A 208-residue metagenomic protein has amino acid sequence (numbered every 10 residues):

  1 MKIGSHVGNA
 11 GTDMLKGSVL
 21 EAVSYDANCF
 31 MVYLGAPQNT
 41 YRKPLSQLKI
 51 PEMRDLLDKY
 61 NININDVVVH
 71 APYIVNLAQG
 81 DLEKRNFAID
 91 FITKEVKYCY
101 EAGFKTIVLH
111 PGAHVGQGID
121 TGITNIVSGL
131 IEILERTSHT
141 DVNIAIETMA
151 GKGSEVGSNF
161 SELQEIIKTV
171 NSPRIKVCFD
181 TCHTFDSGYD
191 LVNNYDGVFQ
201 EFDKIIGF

Functional and structural regions predicted by a protein language model:
M1-A71, V75-K97: N-terminal pre-domain/capping segments
K2-H6, C29-M31, I64-V68, F104-V108 (+3 more regions): Structural preference for beta-strand elements that scaffold enzyme active sites
H6-A10, G35-P37, P72-I74, G112-H114 (+2 more regions): Active-site beta-loop-alpha junctions enriched in small/polar residues
Y25, L56-Y60, G129-R136, E165-V170 (+1 more regions): Alpha-helical structural signal in soluble globular domains
L77-K176: Active-site acidic/histidine proton-transfer and metal-coordination neighborhood in alpha/beta enzyme cores
K152-E155, F185-Y189, N193: Short acidic/glycine-rich loop or secondary-structure boundary segments that cap or lie
G188-F208: A short alpha/beta connector and helix-capping loop motif
